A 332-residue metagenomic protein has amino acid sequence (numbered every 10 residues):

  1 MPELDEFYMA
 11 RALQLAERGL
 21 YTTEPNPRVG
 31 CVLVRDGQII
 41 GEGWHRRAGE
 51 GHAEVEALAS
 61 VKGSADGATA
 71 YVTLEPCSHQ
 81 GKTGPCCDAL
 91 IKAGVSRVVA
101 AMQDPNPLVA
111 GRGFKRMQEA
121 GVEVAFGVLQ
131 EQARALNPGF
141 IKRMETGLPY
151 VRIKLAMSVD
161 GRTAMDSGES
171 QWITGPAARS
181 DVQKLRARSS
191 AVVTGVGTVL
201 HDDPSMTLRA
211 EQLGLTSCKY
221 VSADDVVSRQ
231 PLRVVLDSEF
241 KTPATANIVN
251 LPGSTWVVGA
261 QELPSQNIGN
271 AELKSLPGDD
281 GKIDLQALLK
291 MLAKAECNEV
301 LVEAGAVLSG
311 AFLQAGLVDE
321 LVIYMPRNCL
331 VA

Functional and structural regions predicted by a protein language model:
L4-E24, R143: Short, basic/aromatic recognition patches
A12, G30, C77, M117 (+6 more regions): Residue-level signal for inorganic ion chemistry
V29-G37, L155-A156: Short beta-strand scaffold segments in enzyme catalytic cores
L33-Q132, A311-L313: Zn2+-dependent cytidine deaminase-like catalytic core
R47, M102-N106, L129-Q130, S238-F240 (+3 more regions): Short, acidic/turn-prone active-site loops that include or flank metal/cofactor- and phosphate-binding residues
R97-V98, A191, E299, E320: Residues at the N-termini of beta-strands
K142, R152-V159, T163-N298, V307-G310: Active-site ligand-binding patch in enzyme domains
L313-A332: Flexible, gly/pro- and Lys/Arg-enriched active-site loops
